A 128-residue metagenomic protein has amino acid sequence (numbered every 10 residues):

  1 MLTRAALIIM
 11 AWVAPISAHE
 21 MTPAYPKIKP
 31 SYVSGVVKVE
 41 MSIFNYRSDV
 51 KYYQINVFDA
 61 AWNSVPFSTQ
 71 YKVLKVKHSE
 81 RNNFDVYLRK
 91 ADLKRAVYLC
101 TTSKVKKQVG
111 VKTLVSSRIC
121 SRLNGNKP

Functional and structural regions predicted by a protein language model:
M1-I9: Sec-dependent signal peptide recognition, specifically the positively charged N-region followed immediately by
V13-P15: N-terminal signal peptide c-region/cleavage motif recognized by signal peptidases
S17-E40: Beta-sheet-dominated interaction scaffolds and their linkers
K38, V50-Q54, A96: Exposed beta-strand and adjacent loop surfaces of beta-rich binding modules that mediate intermolecular recognition
S42-D49: Asparagine-centered strand-capping/turn motif at beta-strand->loop junctions
V50-Q54, F58-K72: Short beta-strand and strand-turn-strand segments in soluble, beta-rich domains
V65-L93: Intrinsically disordered, low-complexity Pro/Gly/Ser/Thr-rich segments with frequent PxxP/GP/PP motifs and embedded
A91-P128: Terminal connector regions
